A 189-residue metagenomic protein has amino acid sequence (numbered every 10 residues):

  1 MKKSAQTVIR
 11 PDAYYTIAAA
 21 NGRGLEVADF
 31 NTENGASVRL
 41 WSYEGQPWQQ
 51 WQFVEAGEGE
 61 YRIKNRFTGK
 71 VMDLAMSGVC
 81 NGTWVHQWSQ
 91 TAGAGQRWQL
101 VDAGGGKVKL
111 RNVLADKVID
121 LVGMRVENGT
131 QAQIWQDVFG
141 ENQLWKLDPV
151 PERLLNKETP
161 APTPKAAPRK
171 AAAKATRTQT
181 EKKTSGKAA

Functional and structural regions predicted by a protein language model:
M1-E33, Q50-V79, R97-V126, L144-K165 (+1 more regions): Extracellular glycan-recognition/adhesion modules and their associated mucin-like linkers
A36-S37, T83: Beta-strand acidic-aromatic groove motif in beta-rich domains, primarily in extracellular
R39, G129: IQ-motif-like calmodulin-binding regions
Y43-Q46, Q90-G93: Short edge-strand/loop segments of extracellular domains
Q133-L144: Surface-exposed edge beta-strands and adjoining flexible/disordered loops or tails in beta-rich
T163, A167-A172, T176-S185: Low-complexity, polybasic segments enriched for Lys interleaved with small residues
